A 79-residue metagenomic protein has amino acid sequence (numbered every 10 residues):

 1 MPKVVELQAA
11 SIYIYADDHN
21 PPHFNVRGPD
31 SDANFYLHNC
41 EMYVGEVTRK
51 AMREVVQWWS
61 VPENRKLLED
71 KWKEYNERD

Functional and structural regions predicted by a protein language model:
M1-P22: Short, charged/polar N-terminal "headpieces" of proteins
V4, N34, N64-R65: Generic N-terminal initiation segments characterized by hydrophobic and/or small/turn-forming residues
L7, F24, G28, M52 (+1 more regions): Bulky hydrophobic/aromatic packing residues
A9-S11, N20, N39, V55 (+1 more regions): A general marker of short, structured functional hotspots
Y15-R49: A short, structured beta-strand/loop element
T48-D79: C-terminal structural segments of small proteins and small subunits
